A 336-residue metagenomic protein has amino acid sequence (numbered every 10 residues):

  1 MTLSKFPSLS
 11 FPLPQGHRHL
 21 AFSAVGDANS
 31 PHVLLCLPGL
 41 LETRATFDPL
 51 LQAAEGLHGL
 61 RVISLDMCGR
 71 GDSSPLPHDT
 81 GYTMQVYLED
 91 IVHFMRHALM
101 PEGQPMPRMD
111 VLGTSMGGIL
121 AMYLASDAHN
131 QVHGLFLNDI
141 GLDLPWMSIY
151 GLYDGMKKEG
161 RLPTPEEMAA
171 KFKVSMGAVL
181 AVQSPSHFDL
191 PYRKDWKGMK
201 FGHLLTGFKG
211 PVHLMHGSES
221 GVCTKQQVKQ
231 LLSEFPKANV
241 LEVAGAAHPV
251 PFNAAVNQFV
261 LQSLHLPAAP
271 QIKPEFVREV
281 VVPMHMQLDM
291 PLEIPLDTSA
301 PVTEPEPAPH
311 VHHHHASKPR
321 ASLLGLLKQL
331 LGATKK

Functional and structural regions predicted by a protein language model:
Q15-V25: A short loop-to-beta-strand scaffold at the N-terminal edge of the catalytic core in hydrolase folds
V25-S74: Conserved HGGG/HGGXW glycine-rich cap/lid loop of the alpha/beta-hydrolase fold
R61-L112: Active-site loop/oxyanion-hole signature of alpha/beta-hydrolase fold enzymes
G113, G117, A121: Gly/Ala-rich beta-loop-alpha elbow adjacent to hydrolase catalytic centers
M122-S126, H133-P163: Flexible "cap/lid" loop of the alpha/beta hydrolase fold
W146-Y150, K158-G207: Conserved alpha/beta-hydrolase catalytic His-Asp/Glu region
A181-E234, E242: Conserved serine/cysteine hydrolase catalytic core
A238-P307, H312-K336: Catalytic active-site module of serine/aspartate enzymes centered on a nucleophile-bearing elbow/loop
